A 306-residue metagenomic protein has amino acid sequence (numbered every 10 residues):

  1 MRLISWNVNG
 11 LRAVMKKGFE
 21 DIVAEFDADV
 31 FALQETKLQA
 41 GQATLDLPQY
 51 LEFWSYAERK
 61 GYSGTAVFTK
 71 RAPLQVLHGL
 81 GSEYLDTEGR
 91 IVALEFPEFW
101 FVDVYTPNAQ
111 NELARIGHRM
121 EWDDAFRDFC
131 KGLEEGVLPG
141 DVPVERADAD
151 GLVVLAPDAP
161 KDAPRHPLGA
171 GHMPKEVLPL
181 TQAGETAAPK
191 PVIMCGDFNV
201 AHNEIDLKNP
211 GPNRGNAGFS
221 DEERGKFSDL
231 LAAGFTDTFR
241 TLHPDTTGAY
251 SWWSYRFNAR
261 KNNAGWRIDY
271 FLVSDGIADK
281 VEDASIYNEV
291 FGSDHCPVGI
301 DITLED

Functional and structural regions predicted by a protein language model:
M1-M15, I22, F26, Q39-R59: Internal alpha/beta domain cores that form substrate/cofactor-binding pockets in large enzymes and binding proteins
M1-N9, E98-Q110, C195: Active-site-proximal beta-strand elements of phosphoester/diester hydrolases
V8, T36, F198, C296: Active-site metal-binding loops of divalent metal-dependent hydrolases
A24, V30, L51, A125 (+2 more regions): Metal-dependent phosphoesterases centered on the DNase I-like endonuclease/exonuclease/phosphatase
K37, Q42-H118: Structured beta-strand-rich core segments of catalytic domains in phosphoester-bond hydrolases
K60-Q75, A249, F257-D279: Conserved beta strand-loop-helix elements of the APE1-like EEP
K70, L94-P97, S274-D275, I300-E305: Active-site beta-strand termini and strand-to-loop segments that position acidic
S285-D306: Surface polyanion/phosphate-binding segment centered on an Asp-His-Pro turn
